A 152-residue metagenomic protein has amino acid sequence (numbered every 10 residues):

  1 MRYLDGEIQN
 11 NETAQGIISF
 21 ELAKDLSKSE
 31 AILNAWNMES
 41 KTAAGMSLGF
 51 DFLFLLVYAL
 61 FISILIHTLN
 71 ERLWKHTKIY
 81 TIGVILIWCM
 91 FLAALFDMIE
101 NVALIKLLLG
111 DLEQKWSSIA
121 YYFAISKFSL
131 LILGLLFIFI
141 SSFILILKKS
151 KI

Functional and structural regions predicted by a protein language model:
M1, A43-F54, W74-K75, S142: Hydrophobic N-terminal alpha-helices or hydrophobic patches in metabolic proteins across all domains of life
M1-M46: Interfacial loop at the N-terminal end of multi-pass membrane proteins
I32-K41, F61-N70, A103, L107: Membrane-helix exit/interface motif
W36-M46, K75-I85, L112-S126: Membrane-interfacial loop-to-transmembrane-helix junctions in polytopic alpha-helical membrane proteins
S47-H67, L135: Hydrophobic alpha-helical transmembrane segments
H67-K106: Hydrophobic alpha-helical transmembrane segments of integral membrane proteins
M90-I140: Alpha-helical transmembrane segments of multi-pass integral membrane proteins, characterized by long hydrophobic
L147-I152: Short, charged juxtamembrane terminal tails flanking transmembrane helices
